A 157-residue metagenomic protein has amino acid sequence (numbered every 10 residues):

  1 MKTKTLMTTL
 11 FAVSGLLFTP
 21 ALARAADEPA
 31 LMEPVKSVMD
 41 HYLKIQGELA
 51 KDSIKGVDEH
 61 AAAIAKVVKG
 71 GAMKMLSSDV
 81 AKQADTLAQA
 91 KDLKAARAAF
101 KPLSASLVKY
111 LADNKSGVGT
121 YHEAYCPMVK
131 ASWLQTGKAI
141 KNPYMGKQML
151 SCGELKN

Functional and structural regions predicted by a protein language model:
M1-T5: Positively charged n-region of N-terminal signal peptides that target proteins for export
T9-F18: Bacterial N-terminal signal peptides
L16, L22-N157: Intrinsically disordered, low-complexity terminal tails/loops enriched in metal-binding residues
